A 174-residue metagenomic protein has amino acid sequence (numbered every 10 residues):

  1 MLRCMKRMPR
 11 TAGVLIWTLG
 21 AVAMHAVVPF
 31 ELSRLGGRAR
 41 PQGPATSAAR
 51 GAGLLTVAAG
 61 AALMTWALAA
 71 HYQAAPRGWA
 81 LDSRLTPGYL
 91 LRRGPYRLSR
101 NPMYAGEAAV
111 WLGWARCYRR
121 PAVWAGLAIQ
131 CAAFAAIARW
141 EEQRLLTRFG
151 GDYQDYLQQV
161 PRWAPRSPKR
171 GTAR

Functional and structural regions predicted by a protein language model:
M1-R93, A105-R174: Membrane-anchoring alpha-helices and their flanking helix-loop junctions
Y96: Catalytic beta-strand/loop module used to bind and position nucleotide/cofactor moieties in cofactor-attachment
S99-A105: Histidine-centered phosphotransfer motif of kinases
